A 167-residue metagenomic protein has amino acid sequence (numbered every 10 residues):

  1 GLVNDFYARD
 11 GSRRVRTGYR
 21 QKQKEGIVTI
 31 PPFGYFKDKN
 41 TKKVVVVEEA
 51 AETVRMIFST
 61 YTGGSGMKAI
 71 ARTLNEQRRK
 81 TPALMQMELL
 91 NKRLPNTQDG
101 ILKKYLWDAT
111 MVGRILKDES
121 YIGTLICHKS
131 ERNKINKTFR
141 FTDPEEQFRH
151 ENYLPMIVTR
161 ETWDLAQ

Functional and structural regions predicted by a protein language model:
L2-Q167: Conserved catalytic breakage-reunion loop centered on the nucleophilic residue
